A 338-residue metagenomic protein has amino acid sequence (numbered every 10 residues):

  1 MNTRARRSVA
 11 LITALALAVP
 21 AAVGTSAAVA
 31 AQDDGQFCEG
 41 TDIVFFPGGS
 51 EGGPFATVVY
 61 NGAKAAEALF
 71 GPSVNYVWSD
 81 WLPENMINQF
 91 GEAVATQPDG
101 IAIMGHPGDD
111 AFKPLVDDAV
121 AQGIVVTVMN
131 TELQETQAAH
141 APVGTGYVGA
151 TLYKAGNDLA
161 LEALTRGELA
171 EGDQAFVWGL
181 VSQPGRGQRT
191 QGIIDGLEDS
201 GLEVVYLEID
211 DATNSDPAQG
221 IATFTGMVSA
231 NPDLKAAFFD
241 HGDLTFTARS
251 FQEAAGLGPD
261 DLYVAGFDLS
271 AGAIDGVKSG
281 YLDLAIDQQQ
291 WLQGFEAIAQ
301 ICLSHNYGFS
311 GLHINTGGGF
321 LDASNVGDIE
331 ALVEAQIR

Functional and structural regions predicted by a protein language model:
N2-S8, L17, V29-R338: A residue-level marker of the well-folded mature domains of exported/periplasmic proteins
T13-A21: Hydrophobic core
T25-S26: N-terminal signal peptide c-region/cleavage motif recognized by signal peptidases
